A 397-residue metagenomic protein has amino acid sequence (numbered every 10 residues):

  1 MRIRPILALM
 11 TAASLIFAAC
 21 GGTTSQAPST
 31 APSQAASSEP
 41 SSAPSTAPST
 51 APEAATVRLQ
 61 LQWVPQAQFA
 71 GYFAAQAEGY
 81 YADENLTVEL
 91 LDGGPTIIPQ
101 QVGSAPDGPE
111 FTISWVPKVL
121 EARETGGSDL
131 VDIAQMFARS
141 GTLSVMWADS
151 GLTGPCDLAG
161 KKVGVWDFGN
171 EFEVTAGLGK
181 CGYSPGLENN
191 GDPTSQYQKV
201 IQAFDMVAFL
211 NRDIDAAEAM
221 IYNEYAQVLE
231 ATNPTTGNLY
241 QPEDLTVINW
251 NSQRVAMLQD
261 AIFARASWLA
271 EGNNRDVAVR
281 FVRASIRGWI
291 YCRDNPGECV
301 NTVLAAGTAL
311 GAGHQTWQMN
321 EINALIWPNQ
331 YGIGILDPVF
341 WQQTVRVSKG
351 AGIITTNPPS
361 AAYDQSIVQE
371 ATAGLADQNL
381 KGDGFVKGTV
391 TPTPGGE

Functional and structural regions predicted by a protein language model:
M1-A18: Sec-dependent bacterial lipoprotein signal peptides
F17, G21-T30: Bacterial lipoprotein signal-peptidase II cleavage site
S33-Q60: N-terminal low-complexity, Pro/Thr/Ser-rich intrinsically disordered segments that act as propeptides or flexible
A51-A203, N211, D215-Y222, P242 (+1 more regions): Short, glycine-/small- and polar/acidic-enriched structural segments that line small-molecule recognition paths
P117, S150, F204-A208, R212-T308: Pocket-lining segment of extracytoplasmic ligand-binding domains
P185-Y197, G237-L245, R275-D276, G307-N323 (+1 more regions): Short, surface-exposed acidic
G272-T355: Secondary-structure end/capping motifs
Q342-E397: Conserved C-terminal helix/tail region of periplasmic/extracytoplasmic solute-binding proteins
